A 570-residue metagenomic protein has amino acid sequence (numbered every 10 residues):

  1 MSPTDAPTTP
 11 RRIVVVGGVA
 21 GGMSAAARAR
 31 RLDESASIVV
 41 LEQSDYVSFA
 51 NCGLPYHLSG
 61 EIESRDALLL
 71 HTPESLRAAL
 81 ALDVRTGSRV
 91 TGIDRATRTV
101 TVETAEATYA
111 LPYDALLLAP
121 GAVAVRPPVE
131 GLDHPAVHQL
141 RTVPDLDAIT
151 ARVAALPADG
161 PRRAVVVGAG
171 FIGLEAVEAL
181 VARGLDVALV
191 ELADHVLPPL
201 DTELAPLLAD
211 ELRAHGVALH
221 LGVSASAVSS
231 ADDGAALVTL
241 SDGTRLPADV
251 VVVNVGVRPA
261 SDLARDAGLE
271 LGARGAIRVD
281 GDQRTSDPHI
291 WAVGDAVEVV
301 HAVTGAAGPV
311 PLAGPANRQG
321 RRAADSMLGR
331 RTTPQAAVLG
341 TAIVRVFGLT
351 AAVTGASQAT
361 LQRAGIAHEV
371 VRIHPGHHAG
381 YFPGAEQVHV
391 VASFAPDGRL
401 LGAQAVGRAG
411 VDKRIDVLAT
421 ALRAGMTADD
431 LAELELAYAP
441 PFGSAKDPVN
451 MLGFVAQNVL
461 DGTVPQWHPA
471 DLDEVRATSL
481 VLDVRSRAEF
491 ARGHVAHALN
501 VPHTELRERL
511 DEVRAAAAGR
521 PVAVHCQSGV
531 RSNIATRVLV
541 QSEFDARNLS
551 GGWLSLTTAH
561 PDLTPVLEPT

Functional and structural regions predicted by a protein language model:
S2-V84, E178-L200, T341, K413 (+2 more regions): Beta1-alpha1 glycine-rich phosphate/pyrophosphate-binding loop at the start of Rossmann-like nucleotide-binding domains
P3-T4, T8-R12, A296-G407, P440 (+3 more regions): Mid-to-C-terminal Rossmann-like scaffold of FAD/NAD(P)H-dependent oxidoreductases
G17-G21, Q43, R141, V167-I172 (+1 more regions): Glycine-rich Rossmann-fold phosphate-binding loop(s) that bind the pyrophosphate of adenine dinucleotide cofactors
S35-S37, V84-A107, L111, A182-G281 (+1 more regions): A Rossmann-like FAD-binding core segment of flavoenzymes
L68-L69, P161-V165, F171-S229, L312-A316 (+3 more regions): Rossmann-like dinucleotide-binding cores of NAD(P)H-dependent redox enzymes
P120-R183, V279-G281, V501-R509, S550: Glycine-rich dinucleotide-binding loop and its adjacent helix/turn
D133-A158, G234, T239, T244-R322 (+2 more regions): FAD-site-proximal beta/loop scaffold in flavoenzymes
D429-P440, S444-L480, R487-A523, Q527-T570: Rhodanese-like catalytic fold shared by cysteine-dependent sulfurtransferases and DSP/PTP-type phosphatases
